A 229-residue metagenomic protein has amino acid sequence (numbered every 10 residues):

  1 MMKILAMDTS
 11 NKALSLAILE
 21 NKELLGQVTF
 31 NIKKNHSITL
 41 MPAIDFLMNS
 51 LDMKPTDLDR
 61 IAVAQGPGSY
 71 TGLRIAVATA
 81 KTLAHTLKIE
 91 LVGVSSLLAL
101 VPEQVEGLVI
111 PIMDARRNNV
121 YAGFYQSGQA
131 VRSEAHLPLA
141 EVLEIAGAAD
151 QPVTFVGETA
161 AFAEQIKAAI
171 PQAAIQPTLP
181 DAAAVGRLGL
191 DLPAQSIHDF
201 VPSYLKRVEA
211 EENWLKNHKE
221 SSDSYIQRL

Functional and structural regions predicted by a protein language model:
M1-Q65: N-terminal beta-alpha supersecondary unit
L14-L19, V120-F124, S203: Short beta-strand scaffold segments in enzyme catalytic cores
E20-L24, A78-H85, S127: A glycine- and small-aliphatic-rich helix-loop capping segment at beta-alpha/alpha-beta transitions that lines
E23, N35, E90-P180, E209 (+1 more regions): Surface "functional belts" at beta-alpha junctions
N31-P42, Y70-R74, A78, Q176-P180 (+1 more regions): Residues at secondary-structure transition points
R60-L91: DPxDG-like acidic metal-binding loop motif
A174-L229: Acyltransferase
